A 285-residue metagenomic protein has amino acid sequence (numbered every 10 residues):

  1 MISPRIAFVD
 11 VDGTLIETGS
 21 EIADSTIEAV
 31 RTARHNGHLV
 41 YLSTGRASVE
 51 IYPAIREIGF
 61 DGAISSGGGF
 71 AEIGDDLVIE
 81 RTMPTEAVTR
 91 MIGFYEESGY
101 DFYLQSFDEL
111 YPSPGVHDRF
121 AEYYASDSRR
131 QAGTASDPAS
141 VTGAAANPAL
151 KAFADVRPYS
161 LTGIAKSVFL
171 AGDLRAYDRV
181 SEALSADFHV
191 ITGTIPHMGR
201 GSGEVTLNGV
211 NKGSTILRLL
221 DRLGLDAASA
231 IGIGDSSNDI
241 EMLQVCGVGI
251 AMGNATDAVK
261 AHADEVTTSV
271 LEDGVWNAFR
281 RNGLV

Functional and structural regions predicted by a protein language model:
M1-I6, A23-D24, S202-V285: Mg2+-dependent phosphoryl-transfer enzymes with acidic/Ser/Thr/Gly-rich catalytic loops
S3-S20, L42, M91, L243: Asp-based phosphoryl-transfer active-site loop
G13, G68, G234-S236: Active-site metal-binding loops of divalent metal-dependent hydrolases
G19-Q131: Active-site phosphate-binding/coordination module
I58-G59, G67, A183-D187, V245-C246 (+1 more regions): Short, structured coil segments at secondary-structure junctions
F60-G68, H189-G193, G249-G253, T267-S269: Short hydrophobic/aromatic-enriched beta-strand-loop microsegments
E109-I231: Conserved acidic, metal-coordinating active-site core of Asp-based, Mg2+-dependent phosphoryl-transfer enzymes
